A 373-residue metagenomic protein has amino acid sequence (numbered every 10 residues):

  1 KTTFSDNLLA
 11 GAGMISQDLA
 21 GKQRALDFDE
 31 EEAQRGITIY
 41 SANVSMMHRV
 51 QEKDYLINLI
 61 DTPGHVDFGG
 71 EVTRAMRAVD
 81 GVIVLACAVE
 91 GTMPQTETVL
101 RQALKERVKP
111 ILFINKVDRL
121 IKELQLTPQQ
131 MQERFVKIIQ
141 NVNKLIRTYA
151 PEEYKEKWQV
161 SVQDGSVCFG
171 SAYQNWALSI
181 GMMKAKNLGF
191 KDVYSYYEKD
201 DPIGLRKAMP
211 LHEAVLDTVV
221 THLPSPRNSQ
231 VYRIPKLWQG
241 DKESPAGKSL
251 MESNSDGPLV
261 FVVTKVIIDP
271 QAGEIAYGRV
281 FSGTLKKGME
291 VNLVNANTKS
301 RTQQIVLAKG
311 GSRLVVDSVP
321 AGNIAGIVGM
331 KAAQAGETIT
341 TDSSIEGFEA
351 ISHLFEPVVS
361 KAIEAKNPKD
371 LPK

Functional and structural regions predicted by a protein language model:
K1-K373: Structural and coupling elements of P-loop NTPases
